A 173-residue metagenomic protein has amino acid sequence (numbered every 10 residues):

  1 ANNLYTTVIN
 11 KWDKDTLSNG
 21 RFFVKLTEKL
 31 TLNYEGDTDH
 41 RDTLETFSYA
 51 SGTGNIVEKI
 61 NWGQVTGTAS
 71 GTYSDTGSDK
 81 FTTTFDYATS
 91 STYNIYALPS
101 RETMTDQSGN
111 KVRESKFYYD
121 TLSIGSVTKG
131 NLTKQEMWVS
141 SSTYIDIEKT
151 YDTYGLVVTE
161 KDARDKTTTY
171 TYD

Functional and structural regions predicted by a protein language model:
A1-D173: Non-catalytic interaction/targeting regions
